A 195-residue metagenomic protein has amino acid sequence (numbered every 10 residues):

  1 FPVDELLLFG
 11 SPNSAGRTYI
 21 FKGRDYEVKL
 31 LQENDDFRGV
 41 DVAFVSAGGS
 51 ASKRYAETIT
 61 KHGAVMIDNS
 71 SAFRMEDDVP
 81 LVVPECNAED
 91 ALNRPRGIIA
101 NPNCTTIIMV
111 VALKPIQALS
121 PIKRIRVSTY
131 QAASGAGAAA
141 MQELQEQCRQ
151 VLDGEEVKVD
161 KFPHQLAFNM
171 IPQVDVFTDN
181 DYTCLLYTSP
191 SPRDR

Functional and structural regions predicted by a protein language model:
F1-L166: N-terminal Rossmann-like NAD(P) cofactor-binding subdomain of oxidoreductases, focused on the glycine-rich
G137, T178-N180: Short acidic, gly/pro-rich beta-turn/loop elements at beta-sheet edges and active-site/ligand-binding grooves
N169: ATP phosphate-binding P-loop of adenylate-forming
P172-T178: Glycine-rich phosphate/diphosphate-binding loops and the adjacent beta-loop-alpha structural elements that coordinate
N180-L186: Active-site pocket-shaping loop/turn-to-helix segments
Y187-R195: Single conserved hydrophobic/aromatic residue that forms the stacking wall/gate of nucleotide- or nucleobase-binding
